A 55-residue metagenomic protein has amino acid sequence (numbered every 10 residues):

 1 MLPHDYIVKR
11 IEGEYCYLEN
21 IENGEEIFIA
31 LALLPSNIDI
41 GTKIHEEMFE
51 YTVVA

Functional and structural regions predicted by a protein language model:
M1, E22-G24: Glycine-centered tight beta-turn/hairpin loop motif at sheet-sheet or coil-to-beta transitions
M1-E12: Structural detector for short beta-strands of small beta-barrel domains
E14-L18: Short aromatic-glycine-enriched beta-strand elements
G24-S36: Beta-strand/loop nucleic-acid-binding surfaces
M48-A55: Short, Lys/Arg- and Gly-enriched loop/turn segments at beta-strand edges
